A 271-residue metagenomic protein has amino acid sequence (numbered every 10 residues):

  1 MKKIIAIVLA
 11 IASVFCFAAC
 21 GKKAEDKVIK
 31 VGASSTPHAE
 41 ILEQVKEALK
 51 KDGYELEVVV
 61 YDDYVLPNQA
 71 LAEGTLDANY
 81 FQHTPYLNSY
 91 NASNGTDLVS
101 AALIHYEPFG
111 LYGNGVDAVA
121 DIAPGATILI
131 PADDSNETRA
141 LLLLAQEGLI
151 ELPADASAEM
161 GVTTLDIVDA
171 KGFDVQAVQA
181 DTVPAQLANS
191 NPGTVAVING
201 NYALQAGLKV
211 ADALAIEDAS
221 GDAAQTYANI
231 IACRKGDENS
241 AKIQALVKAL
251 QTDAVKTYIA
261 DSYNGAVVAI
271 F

Functional and structural regions predicted by a protein language model:
M1-V28, F271: Short, low-complexity disordered leader/linker segments with a strong preference for bacterial N-terminal type II
E25-T36, Y54-V60, T127-I128: Short, well-ordered beta-strand elements
S35-V59, L66: Short, polar/charged alpha-helical segment
V58-Q69, S157-A185: Short helix-initiation/N-cap motifs at beta->coil->alpha
S89-A101, G115-V116, A206-D218: Ligand-binding "clamshell"
A101-I150, K256: A conserved helix-loop-strand patch within extracytoplasmic ligand-binding domains of the periplasmic binding
P108-V119, Y227-S240: A bilobed periplasmic-binding-protein/Venus flytrap-type ligand-binding module shared by bacterial periplasmic
T138-A145, L250-F271: Periplasmic-binding protein-like
